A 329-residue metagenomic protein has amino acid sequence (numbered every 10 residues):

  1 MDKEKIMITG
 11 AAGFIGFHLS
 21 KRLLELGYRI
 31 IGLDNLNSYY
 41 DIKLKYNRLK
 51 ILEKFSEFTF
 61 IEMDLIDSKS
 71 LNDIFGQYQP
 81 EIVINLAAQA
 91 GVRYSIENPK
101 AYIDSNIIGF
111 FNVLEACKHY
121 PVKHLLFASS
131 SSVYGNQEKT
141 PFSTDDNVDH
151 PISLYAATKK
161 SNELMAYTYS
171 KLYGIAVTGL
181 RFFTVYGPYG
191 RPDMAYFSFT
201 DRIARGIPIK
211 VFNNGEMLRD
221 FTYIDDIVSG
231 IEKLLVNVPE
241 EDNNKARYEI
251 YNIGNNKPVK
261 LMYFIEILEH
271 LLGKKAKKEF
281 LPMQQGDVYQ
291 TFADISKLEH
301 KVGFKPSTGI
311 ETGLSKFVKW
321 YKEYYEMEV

Functional and structural regions predicted by a protein language model:
M1-V185, F304, T308, S315-W320 (+1 more regions): N-terminal Rossmann-like NAD(P)+-binding domain of SDR-like oxidoreductases, especially those catalyzing
R22, I203-V329: C-terminal substrate-binding subdomain of Rossmann-fold SDR/epimerase-dehydratase oxidoreductases
I42, Y46-L49, E163, F197 (+3 more regions): Short, surface-exposed alpha-helical segments at coil->helix boundaries
K45, D67, A195-Y196, I227: Amphipathic coiled-coil/heptad-repeat helices and related helical stalk/stem segments that mediate oligomerization
I103-N106, Y155, T200, G254 (+1 more regions): Amphipathic, non-transmembrane alpha-helical scaffold segments
N112, S198, K233: Alpha-helical scaffold segments in soluble metabolic enzymes
Y189: Conserved GTPase G-domain signal focused on the G5
